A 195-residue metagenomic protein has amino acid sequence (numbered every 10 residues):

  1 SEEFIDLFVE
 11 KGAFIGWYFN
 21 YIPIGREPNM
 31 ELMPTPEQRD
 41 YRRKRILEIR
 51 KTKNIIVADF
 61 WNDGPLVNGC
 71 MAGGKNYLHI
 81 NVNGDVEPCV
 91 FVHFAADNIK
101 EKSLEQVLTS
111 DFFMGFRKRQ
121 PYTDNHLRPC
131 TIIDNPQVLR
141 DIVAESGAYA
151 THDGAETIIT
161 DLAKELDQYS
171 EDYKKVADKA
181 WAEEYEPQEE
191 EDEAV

Functional and structural regions predicted by a protein language model:
S1-G69, G73, V82-N83, E87 (+1 more regions): Radical SAM enzyme [4Fe-4S]-AdoMet core and its adjacent flexible, acidic and glycine-rich loops/tails across
F91-V195: Flexible mid-to-C-terminal extensions adjoining Fe-S/redox cofactors in radical SAM and related proteins
